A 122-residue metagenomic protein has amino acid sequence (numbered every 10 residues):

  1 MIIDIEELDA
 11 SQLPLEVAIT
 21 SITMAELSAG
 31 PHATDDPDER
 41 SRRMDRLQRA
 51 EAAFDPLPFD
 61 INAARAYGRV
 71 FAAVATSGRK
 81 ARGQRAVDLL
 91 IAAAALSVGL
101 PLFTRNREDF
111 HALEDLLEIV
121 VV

Functional and structural regions predicted by a protein language model:
M1, A63, E108-D109: Alpha-helix capping/helix-boundary segments
M1-Q48: Short, well-structured N-terminal submotif of metal-dependent ribonuclease cores
T20, Q84-R85, N106: Histidine- and aromatic-rich ligand-binding microenvironments
P31, D55-P101: Active-site neighborhoods of divalent-metal-dependent phosphate/nucleic-acid chemistry enzymes
T34-D38, A75, V120-V122: Short, hinge-like loop/turn segments at secondary-structure boundaries
Q48-E51, F71: Hydrophobic alpha-helical core bundles mediating ligand binding, dimerization, or RNAP-core interactions
A92-V122: Acidic, PIN/NYN-like endoribonuclease modules and their adjacent C-terminal/linker elements
